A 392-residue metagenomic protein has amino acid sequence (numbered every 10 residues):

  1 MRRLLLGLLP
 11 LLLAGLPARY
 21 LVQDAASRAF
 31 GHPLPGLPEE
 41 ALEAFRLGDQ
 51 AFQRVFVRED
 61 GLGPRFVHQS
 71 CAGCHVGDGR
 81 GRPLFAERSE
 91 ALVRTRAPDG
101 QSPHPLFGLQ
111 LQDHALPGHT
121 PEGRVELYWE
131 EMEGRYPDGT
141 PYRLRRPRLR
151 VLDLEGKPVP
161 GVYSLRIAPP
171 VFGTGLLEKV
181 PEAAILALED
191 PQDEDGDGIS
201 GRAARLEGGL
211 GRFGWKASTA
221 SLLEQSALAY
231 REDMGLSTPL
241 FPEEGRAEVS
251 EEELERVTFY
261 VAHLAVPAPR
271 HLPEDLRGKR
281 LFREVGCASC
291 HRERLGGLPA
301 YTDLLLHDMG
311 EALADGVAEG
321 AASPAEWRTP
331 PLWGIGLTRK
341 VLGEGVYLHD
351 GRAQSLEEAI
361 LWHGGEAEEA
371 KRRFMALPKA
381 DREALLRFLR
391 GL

Functional and structural regions predicted by a protein language model:
M1-R3: Positively charged n-region of N-terminal signal peptides that target proteins for export
G7-A14: Bacterial N-terminal signal peptides
G15-L392: Periplasmic c-type cytochrome electron-transfer domains
